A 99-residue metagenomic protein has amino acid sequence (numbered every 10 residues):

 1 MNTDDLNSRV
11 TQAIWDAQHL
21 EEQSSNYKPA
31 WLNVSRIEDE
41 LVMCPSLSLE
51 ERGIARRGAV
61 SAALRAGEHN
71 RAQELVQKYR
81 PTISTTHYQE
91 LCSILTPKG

Functional and structural regions predicted by a protein language model:
M1-T3, E40-E50, T82-T86: Flexible helix-coil transition and linker loops at the boundaries of alpha-helical arrays
N2-N7, S24, W31, S48-L49: Inter-repeat boundary and helix-capping residues of tandem alpha-helical solenoids
R9, D16, G58-A59: Structural register within alpha-helical repeat arrays
A13, L20-E21, E38, A62-A63: Residue at a conserved register position within TPR or TPR-like alpha-solenoid repeats
A17-S24, V42, A66-G67, G99: Short coil/turn linking the two alpha-helices of tandem helical-hairpin repeats
S24-D39, N70-R71: Helix-turn-helix repeat elements of alpha-solenoid scaffolds
L49-S61, T85-G99: TPR/TPR-like alpha-solenoid helical repeat scaffolds
V60-T86: TPR/TPR-like (Sel1-like) alpha-helical repeat modules
